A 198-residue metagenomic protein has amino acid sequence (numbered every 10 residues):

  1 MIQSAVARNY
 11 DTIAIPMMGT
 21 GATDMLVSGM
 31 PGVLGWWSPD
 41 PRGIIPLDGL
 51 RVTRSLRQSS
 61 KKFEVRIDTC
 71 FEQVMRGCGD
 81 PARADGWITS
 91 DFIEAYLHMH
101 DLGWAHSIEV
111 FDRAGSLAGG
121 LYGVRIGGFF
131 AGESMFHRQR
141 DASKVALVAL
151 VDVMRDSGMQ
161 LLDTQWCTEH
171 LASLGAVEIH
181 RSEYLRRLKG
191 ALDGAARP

Functional and structural regions predicted by a protein language model:
M1-P198: N-acyltransferase acceptor-side catalytic subdomain
